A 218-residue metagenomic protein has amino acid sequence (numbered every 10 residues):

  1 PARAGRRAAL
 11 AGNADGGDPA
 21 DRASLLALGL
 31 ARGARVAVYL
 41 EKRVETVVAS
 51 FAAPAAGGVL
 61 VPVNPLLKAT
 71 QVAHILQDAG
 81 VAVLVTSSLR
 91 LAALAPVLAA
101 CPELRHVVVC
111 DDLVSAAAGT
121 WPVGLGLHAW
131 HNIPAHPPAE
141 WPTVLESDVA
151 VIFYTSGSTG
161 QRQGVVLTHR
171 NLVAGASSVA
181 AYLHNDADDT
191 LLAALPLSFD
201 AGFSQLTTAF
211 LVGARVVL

Functional and structural regions predicted by a protein language model:
P1-G12, S115-A116: AMP-dependent adenylate-forming
A8-G12, A150-S177: Conserved AMP-binding A3 loop
S24-T70, A194-P196: Conserved AMP-binding/adenylate-forming
F51-A56, D78, F199, F210-L211: Short hydrophobic alpha-helices that are characteristic scaffold elements of the AMP-binding
L67-L98, V173-L192: Conserved ATP-dependent adenylate/AMP-binding module captured primarily in the ANL superfamily
L89-E146: ANL superfamily adenylate-forming
A135-Y154, Q161, H184-T190: Conserved pre-ATP/AMP-binding loop-to-beta segment of ANL
V173-T190, L197-L218: Conserved AMP-binding/adenylation subdomain of ANL enzymes
